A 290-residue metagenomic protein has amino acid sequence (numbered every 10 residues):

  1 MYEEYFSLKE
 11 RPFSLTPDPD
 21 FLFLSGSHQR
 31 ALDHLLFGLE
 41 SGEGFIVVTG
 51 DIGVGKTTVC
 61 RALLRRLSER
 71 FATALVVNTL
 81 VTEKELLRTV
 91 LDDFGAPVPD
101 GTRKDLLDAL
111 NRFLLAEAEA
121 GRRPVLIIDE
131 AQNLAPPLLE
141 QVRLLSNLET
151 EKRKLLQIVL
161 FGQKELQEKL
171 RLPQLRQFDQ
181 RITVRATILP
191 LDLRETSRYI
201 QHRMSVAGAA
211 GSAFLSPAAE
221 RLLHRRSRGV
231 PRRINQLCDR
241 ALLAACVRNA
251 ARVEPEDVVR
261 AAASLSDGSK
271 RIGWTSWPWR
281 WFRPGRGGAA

Functional and structural regions predicted by a protein language model:
E3, K9-F13, V253-A290: Trafficking entry modules
E10-F13, R70-A72, V81-D100: Conserved NTP-binding/hydrolysis module of P-loop NTPases
E10-Q29: Dynamic helix-loop-helix/coil hinge segments at AAA+ ATPase domain boundaries and subdomain interfaces
D20, L114-L138, V142, E165: Conserved P-loop NTPase "ATPase switch" module shared by AAA+ and STAND
H28-L39: Pre-Walker A adenine-sensing motif
S41-A62, T79: Walker A/P-loop nucleotide-binding motif
I46, L67-T79: Conserved catalytic segments around the Walker B and adjacent sensor/switch elements of P-loop NTPase domains
A96, A116-G121, V125, T150 (+5 more regions): Helix-loop-helix "sensor" segment of P-loop NTPases
